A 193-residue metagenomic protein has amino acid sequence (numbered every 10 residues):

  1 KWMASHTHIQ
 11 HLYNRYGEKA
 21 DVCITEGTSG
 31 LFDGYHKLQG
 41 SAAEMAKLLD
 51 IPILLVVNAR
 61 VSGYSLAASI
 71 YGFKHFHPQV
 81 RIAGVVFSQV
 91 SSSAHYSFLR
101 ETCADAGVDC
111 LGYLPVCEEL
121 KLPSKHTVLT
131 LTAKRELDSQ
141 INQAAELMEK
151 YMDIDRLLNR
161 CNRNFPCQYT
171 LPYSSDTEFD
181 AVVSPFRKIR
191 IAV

Functional and structural regions predicted by a protein language model:
K1-L49, V57-R81, S93-S97: ATP-dependent carboxylate-amine ligase catalytic core
V22, P52, D109: Residue-level detector of anion-binding/catalytic polar loops
I24-E26, L54, V86, A192: Structural motif
P52, R81, R190: Residues at the starts of beta-strands that form the adenosine-phosphate
I53-V56, L111-Y113: Short hydrophobic alpha-helical runs that function as membrane-insertion/retention elements
Y64-A181: Internal gly/pro-rich beta-alpha loop/helix module that stabilizes soluble enzyme cofactors or their anionic handles
T177-V193: Gly/Ser-rich, acidic/histidine-flanked active-site/gating loops
